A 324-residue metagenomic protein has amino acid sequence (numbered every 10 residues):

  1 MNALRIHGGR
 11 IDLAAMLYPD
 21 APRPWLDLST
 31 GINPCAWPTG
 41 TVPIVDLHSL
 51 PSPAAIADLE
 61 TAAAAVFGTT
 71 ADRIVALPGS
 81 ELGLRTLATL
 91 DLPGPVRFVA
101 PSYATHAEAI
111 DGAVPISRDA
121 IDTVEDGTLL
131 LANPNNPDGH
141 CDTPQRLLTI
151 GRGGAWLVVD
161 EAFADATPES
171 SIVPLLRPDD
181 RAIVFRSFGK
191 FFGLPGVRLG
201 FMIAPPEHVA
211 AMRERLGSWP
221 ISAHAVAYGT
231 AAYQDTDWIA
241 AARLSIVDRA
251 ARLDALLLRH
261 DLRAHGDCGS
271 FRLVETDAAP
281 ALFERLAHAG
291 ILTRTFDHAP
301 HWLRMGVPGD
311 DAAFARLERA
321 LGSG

Functional and structural regions predicted by a protein language model:
M1-A55, A62-A65: N-terminal "arm"/small-domain region of PLP-dependent enzymes with the aminotransferase-like
T39, V124, A278-R285, A312-R316: Short, conserved charged micro-motifs
A57, A71-V96, G200: Conserved beta-loop-alpha segment that forms the PLP phosphate-binding cup at the N-terminus of a helix
A88-I110, I121: Conserved PLP-anchoring active-site segment centered on the Schiff-base-forming lysine
S117-T167: Active-site phosphate-binding strand-loop segment of PLP-dependent enzymes
R181-L258, L262-A264: PLP-dependent aminotransferase class I/II
L257-A289, V307: Conserved PLP-binding catalytic core of the aspartate aminotransferase-like
H288, H298-G324: PLP-dependent enzyme catalytic core of the Aspartate aminotransferase-like
